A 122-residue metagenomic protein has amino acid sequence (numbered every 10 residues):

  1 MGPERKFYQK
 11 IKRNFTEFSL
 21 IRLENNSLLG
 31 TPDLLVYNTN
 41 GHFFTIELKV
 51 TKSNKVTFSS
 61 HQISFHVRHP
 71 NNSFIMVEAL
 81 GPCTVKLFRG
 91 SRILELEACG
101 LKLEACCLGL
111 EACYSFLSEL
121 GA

Functional and structural regions predicted by a protein language model:
M1-N25, T39: Acidic-basic catalytic patches of nuclease active cores, encompassing PD-(D/E)XK and other metal-cofactor nuclease
E4-Y8, F18-S19, S60-S64, L108 (+1 more regions): Membrane-topology and secretion signals of cell-surface/extracellular proteins
G30: Beta-rich catalytic cores
L34-V36, H42-K52: Conserved catalytic cores of phosphodiester-cleaving nucleases, focusing on short active-site segments
T39-G41, L80-G81: Short strand-connecting beta-turns/loops that link adjacent beta-strands
T51-H69: Mg2+/Mn2+-dependent nuclease catalytic core
R68-R92: Nucleic-acid nuclease catalytic cores
A98-A122: Charged phosphate-binding loop/patch that engages nucleotide di/tri-phosphates or the phosphate backbone of nucleic
